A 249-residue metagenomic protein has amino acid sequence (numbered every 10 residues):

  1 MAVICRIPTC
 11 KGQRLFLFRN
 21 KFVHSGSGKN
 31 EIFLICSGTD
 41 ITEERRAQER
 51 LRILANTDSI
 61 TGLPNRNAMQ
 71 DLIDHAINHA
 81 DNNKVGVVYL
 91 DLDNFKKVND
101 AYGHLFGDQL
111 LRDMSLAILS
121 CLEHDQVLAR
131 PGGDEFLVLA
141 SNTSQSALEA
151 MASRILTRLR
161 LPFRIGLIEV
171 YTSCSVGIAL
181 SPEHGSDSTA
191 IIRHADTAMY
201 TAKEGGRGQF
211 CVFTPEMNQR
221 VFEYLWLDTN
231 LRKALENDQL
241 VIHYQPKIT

Functional and structural regions predicted by a protein language model:
A2-L17, N30-I32: Per-ARNT-Sim (PAS) sensory domains and their PAS-associated C-terminal
R6, L72, E223-T249: Active-site core of bacterial EAL-family cyclic-dinucleotide phosphodiesterase domains
N30-D40: PAS-family sensory domains
S37-T39, L90, S141: PAS-associated C-terminal
R45, R52-N56, G62-G86, D93-E123 (+4 more regions): Conserved long alpha-helical elements within nucleotide-processing catalytic cores of c-di-GMP signaling and class III
L128, R154, R158-R164, I168 (+3 more regions): Cyclic nucleotide signaling catalytic output domains
